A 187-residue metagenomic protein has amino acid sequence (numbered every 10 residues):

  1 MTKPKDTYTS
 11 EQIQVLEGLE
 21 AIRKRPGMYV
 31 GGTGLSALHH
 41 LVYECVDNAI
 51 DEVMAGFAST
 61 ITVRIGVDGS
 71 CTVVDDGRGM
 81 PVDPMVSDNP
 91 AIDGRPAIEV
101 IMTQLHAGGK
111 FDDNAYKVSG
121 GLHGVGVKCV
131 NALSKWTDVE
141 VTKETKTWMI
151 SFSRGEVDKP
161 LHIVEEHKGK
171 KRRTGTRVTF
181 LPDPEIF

Functional and structural regions predicted by a protein language model:
M1-V46, I50, V100: Bergerat-fold GHKL ATPase/HATPase_c domain
T2-Q12, G69-A97, G108-F187: GHKL-type ATPase core
A21-K24, M28, D51, A55 (+2 more regions): Conserved helix-loop functional segments at active or binding sites
R25, E44-C45, A49-E52, D76 (+3 more regions): Generic, well-ordered alpha-helical scaffold segments in large soluble proteins
G34-L38, I65, L122: Secondary-structure capping and boundary motifs in well-ordered enzyme cores
L35-T60, G126-L133: Conserved ATP-binding N-box helix of the HATPase_c
M54, R64, G169-K171: Sterically constrained small-residue positions within well-ordered secondary structures of folded domains
T60-V67: Short beta-strand/loop element within the Bergerat-fold HATPase_c
